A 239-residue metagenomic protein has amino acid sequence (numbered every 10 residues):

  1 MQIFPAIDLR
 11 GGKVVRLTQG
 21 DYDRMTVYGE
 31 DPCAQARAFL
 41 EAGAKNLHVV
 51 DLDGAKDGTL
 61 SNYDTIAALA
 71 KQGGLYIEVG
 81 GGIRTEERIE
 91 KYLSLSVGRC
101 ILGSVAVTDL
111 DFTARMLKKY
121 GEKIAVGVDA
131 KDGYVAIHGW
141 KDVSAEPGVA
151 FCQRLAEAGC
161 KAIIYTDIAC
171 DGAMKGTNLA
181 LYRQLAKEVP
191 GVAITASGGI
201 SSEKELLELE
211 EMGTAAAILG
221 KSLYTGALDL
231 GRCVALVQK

Functional and structural regions predicted by a protein language model:
D8, F39, L47, Y92 (+4 more regions): Conserved, mostly hydrophobic/aromatic
G11-G12, Q19-D23, E90, V97-D171: Conserved anion-binding
N46-D64, S104, Y165-K175: Glycine-rich, proline-tolerant flexible connector loops at the mouths of alpha/beta enzymes
H48-D51, E78, I101-L102, A125 (+2 more regions): Conserved beta-strand positions in the central sheet of alpha/beta enzyme cores
D53, G58-K118: Glycine/small-residue-rich loop that forms an oxyanion/phosphate-binding "nest" at active or ligand-binding sites
L60-A67, K141-A150, K175-Q184: Charged helix-capping and loop-helix junction motifs
G73, I77-S96, A180-A216: Catalytic cores of alpha/beta
I83, S94-F112, D167-C170, G198-S202 (+1 more regions): Glycine-rich phosphate-binding active-site loops on the catalytic face of alpha/beta enzymes
